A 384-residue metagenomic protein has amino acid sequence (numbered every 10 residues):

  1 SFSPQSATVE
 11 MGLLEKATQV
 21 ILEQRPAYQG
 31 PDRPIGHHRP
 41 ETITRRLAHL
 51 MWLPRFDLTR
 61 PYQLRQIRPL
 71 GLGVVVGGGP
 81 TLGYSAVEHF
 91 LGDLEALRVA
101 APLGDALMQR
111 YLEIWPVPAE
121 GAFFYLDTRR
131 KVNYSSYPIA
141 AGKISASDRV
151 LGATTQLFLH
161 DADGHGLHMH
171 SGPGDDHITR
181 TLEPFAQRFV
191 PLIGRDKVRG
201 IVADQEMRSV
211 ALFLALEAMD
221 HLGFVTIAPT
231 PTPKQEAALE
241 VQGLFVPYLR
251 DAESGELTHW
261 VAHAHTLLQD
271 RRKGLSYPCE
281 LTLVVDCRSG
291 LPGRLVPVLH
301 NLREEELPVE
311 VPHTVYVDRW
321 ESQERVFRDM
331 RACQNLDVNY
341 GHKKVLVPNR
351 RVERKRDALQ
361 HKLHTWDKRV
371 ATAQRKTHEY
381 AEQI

Functional and structural regions predicted by a protein language model:
S1-S136, A140-R149, Q156-D175, E183-L192: Dynamic "connector" segments at or just before major functional cores
H49, L64, G83, V87 (+7 more regions): Short, conserved catalytic/metal-binding motifs centered on acidic residues
T59, Q63, L82-A86, H177-P184 (+6 more regions): Generic recognition of stable, solvent-exposed alpha-helical segments in well-folded globular domains
V76, Y134-I139, H168, A211-A215 (+2 more regions): Short acidic, glycine/serine/threonine-rich loops at helix termini
D176-E236: Domain-level cores of phosphate- or acyl-group-handling catalytic modules
M219-Q323: An anionic, glycine-rich sequence signature occurring as long contiguous blocks
E310-K344: Short amphipathic alpha-helical "interface-anchor" segments enriched in bulky aromatics
V352-I384: Long, non-membrane, amphipathic alpha-helices that form coiled-coils
